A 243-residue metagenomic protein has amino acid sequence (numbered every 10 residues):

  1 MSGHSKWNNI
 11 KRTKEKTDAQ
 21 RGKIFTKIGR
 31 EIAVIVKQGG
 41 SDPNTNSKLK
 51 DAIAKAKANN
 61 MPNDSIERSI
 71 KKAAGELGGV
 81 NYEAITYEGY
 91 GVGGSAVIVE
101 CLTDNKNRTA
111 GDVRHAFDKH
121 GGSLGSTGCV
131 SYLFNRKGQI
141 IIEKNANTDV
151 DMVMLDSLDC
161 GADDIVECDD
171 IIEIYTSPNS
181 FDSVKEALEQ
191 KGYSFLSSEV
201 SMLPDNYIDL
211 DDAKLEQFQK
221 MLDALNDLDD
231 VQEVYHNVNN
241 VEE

Functional and structural regions predicted by a protein language model:
M1-G125, V130-Q139, S180: N-terminal cationic and glycine-rich segments that engage phosphates or anionic surfaces
Q139-E243: Positively charged, low-complexity, intrinsically disordered RNA-binding extensions
